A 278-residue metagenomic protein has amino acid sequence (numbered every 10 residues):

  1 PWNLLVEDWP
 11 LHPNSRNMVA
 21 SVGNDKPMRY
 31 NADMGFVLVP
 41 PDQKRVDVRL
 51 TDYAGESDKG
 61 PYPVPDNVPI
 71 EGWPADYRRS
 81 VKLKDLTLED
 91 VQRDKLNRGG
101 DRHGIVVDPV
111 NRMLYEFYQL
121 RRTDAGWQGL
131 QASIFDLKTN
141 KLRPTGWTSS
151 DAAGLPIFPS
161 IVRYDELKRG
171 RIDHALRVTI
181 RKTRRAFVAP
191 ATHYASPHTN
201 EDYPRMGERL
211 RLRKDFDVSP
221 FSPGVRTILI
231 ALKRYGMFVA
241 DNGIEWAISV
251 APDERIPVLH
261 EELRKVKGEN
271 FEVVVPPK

Functional and structural regions predicted by a protein language model:
P1-K278: Short, surface-exposed polybasic-aromatic patches that bind anionic ligands, especially phosphate groups
